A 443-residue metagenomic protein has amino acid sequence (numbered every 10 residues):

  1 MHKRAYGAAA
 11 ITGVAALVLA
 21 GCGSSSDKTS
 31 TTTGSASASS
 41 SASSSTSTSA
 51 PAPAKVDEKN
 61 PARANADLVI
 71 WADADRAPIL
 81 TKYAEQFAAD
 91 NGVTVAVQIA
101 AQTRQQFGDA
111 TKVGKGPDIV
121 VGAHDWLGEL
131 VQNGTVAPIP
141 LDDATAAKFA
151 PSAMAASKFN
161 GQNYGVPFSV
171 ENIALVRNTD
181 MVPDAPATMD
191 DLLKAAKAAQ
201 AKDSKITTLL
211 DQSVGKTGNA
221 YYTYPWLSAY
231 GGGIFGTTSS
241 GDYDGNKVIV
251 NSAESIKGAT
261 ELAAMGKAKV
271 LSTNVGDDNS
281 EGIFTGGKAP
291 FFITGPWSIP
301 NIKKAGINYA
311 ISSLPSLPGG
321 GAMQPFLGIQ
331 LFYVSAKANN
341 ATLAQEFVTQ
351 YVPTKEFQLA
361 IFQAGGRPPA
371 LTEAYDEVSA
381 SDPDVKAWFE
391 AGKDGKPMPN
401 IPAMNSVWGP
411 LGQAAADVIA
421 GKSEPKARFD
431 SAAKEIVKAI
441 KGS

Functional and structural regions predicted by a protein language model:
H2-A15, L19, G23-W126, G320 (+2 more regions): Conserved N-terminal structural module of periplasmic/extracytoplasmic solute-binding proteins
S37-T46, D394-S443: Conserved C-terminal helix/tail region of periplasmic/extracytoplasmic solute-binding proteins
A50-N60, H124-N172, D191-L193, D203 (+1 more regions): Hinge/lid segment of periplasmic solute-binding proteins
E85-F149, T179-A187, I283, P290-F291 (+2 more regions): Extracytoplasmic "Venus flytrap"/periplasmic binding protein-like
P117-D118, A146-D180, T207, G321-Q324 (+1 more regions): A structural signal for short loop-to-beta-strand junctions that line the ligand-binding cleft of periplasmic/secreted
L127-T135, A153-D191, G215-D242, L327-Y333 (+1 more regions): Periplasmic solute-binding protein
A196, G241-T273: Glycine-centered hinge/linker elements that transmit conformational signals in sensory and ligand-binding systems
I293-N308, L317-Q413, K441-G442: C-terminal lobe and pocket-closing loops of periplasmic/extracytoplasmic Venus-flytrap solute-binding proteins
